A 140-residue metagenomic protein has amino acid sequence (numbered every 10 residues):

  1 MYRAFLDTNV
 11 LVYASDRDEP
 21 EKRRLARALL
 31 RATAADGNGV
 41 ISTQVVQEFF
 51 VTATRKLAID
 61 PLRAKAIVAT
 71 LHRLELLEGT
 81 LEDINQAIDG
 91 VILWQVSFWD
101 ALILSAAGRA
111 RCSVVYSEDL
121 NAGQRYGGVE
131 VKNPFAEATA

Functional and structural regions predicted by a protein language model:
M1-I41, K56-L62, A138-A140: Short, well-structured N-terminal submotif of metal-dependent ribonuclease cores
Y2, L76-E118: Active-site neighborhoods of divalent-metal-dependent phosphate/nucleic-acid chemistry enzymes
D7-N9, E48, D100, D119: Acidic active-site catalytic centers that drive phospho-/nucleotidyl reactions and related ester hydrolyses
Y13, R31, V51-T54, A69 (+1 more regions): Generic alpha-helical structural context detector
V46, F50, T54, A58-A69: Glycine/small-residue-rich phosphate/adenosyl-binding loop
L104, R109-A140: Acidic, PIN/NYN-like endoribonuclease modules and their adjacent C-terminal/linker elements
